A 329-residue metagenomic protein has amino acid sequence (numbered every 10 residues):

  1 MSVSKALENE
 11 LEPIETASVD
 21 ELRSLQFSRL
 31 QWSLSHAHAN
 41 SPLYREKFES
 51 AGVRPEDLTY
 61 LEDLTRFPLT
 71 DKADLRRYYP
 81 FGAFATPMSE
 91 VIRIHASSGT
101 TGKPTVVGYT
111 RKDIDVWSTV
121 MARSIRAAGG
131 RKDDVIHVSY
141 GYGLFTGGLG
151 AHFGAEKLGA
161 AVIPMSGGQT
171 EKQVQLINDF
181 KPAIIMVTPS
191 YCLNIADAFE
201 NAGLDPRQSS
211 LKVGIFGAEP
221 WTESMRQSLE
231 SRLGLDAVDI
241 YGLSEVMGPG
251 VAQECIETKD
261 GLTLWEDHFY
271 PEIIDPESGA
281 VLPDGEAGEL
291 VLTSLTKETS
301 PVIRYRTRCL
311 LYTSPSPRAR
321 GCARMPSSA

Functional and structural regions predicted by a protein language model:
M1-A96, G102-T119, R123-A127, E223: Nucleotide 5′-phosphate-binding alpha/beta core
S97, Y312-A319: Conserved small/polar residues in nucleotide/adenosyl-binding loops
R111-S124, V135-N194: AMP-binding/adenylate-forming
G130-D134: Short helix-loop-beta connector
V135, A202-W221: Conserved helix-loop-beta element of the AMP-binding
C192-S210, Q227-R232: Adenylate-forming
W221-L311: Conserved AMP-binding/adenylate-forming
S316-A319, A323-A329: Positively charged, low-complexity/disordered segments
